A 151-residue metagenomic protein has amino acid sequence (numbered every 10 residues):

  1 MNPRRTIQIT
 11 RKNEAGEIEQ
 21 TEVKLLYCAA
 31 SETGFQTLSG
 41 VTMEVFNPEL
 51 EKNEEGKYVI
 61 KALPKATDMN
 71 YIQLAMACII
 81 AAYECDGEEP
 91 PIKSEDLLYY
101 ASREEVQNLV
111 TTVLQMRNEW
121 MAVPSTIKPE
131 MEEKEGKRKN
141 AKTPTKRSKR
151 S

Functional and structural regions predicted by a protein language model:
M1-G16: Short acidic, Pro/Gly- and aromatic-enriched capping/linker segments at domain boundaries
N2, A30-S151: Short, surface-exposed, charged amphipathic helix/loop patches that serve as local interaction elements
K12, V23, T145-R147: Serine/threonine-rich, low-complexity intrinsically disordered segments
I18-E22: Glycine-centered positions within short beta-strands or beta-hairpins
K24-C28: Intrinsically disordered, low-complexity protein-protein interaction regions
